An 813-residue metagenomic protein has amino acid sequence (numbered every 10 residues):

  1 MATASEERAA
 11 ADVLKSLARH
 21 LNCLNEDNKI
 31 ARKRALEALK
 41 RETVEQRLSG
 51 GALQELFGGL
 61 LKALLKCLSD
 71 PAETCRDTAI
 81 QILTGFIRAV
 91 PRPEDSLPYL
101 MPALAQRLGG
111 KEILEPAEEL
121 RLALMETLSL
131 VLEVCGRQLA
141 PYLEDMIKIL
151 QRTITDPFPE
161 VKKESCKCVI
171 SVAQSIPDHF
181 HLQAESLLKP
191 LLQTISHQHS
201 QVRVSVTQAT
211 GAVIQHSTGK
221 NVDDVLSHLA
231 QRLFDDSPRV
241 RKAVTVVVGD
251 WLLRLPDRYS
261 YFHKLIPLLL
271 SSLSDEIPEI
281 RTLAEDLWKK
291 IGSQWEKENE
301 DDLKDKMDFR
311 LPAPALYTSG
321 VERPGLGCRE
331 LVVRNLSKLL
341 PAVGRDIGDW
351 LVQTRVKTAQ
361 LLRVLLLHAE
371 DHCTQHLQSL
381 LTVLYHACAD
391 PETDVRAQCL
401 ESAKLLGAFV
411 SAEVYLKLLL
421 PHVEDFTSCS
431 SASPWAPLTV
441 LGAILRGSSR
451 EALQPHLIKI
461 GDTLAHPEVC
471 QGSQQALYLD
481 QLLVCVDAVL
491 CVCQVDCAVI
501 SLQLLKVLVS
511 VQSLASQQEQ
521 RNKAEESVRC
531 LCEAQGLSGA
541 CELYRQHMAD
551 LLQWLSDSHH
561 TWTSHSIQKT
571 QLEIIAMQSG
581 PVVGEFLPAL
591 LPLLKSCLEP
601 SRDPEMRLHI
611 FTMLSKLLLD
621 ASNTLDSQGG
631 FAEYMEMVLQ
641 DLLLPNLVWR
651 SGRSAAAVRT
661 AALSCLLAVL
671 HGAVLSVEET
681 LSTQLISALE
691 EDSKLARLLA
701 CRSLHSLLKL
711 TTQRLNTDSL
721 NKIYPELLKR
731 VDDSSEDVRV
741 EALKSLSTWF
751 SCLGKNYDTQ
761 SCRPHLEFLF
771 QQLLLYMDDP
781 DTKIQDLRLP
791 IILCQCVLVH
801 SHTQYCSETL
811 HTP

Functional and structural regions predicted by a protein language model:
M1-P813: Extended, low-complexity, acidic/polar intrinsically disordered regions that flank or interrupt HEAT/TOG/ARM solenoid
